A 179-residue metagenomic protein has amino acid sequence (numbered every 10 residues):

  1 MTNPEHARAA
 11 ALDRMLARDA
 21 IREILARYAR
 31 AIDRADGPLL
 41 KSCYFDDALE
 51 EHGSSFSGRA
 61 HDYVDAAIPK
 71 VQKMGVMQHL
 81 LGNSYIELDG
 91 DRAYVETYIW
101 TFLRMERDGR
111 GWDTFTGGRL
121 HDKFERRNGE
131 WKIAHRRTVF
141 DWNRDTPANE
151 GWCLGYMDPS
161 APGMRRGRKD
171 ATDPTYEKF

Functional and structural regions predicted by a protein language model:
M1-R34, P38-S42, D46: Short, low-complexity N-terminal intrinsically disordered segments enriched in polar/charged residues
T2-A9, Q72-L80, E87-F179: A beta-strand edge to alpha-helix "cap/lid" segment located at domain peripheries
T2-N3, R18, E50-H61, M157-P159: Short, charge-rich amphipathic segments
A11, M15, S54, G111: Charge-dense, low-complexity intrinsically disordered segments
I21, D33, F56, A60 (+3 more regions): Hydrophobic alpha-helical segments and helix-packing faces
G37-M105: A solvent-exposed, acidic/Ser-Thr-rich amphipathic alpha-helical stretch
